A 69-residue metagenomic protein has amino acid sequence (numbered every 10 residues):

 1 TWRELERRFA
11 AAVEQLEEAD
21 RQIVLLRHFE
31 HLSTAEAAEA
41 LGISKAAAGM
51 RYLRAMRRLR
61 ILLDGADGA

Functional and structural regions predicted by a protein language model:
R3, V13-R21: Short helix-coil-helix linker/hinge
E14, H28, R60: Short, locally clustered residues in the helix-turn-helix/winged-helix DNA-binding domain
D20, A35, L41-G65: DNA-recognition helix of helix-turn-helix
I23-R27: A short pre-motif secondary-structure segment
H31-L32: Residue-level signal for the short linker/turn that defines the boundary of a DNA-recognition helix
